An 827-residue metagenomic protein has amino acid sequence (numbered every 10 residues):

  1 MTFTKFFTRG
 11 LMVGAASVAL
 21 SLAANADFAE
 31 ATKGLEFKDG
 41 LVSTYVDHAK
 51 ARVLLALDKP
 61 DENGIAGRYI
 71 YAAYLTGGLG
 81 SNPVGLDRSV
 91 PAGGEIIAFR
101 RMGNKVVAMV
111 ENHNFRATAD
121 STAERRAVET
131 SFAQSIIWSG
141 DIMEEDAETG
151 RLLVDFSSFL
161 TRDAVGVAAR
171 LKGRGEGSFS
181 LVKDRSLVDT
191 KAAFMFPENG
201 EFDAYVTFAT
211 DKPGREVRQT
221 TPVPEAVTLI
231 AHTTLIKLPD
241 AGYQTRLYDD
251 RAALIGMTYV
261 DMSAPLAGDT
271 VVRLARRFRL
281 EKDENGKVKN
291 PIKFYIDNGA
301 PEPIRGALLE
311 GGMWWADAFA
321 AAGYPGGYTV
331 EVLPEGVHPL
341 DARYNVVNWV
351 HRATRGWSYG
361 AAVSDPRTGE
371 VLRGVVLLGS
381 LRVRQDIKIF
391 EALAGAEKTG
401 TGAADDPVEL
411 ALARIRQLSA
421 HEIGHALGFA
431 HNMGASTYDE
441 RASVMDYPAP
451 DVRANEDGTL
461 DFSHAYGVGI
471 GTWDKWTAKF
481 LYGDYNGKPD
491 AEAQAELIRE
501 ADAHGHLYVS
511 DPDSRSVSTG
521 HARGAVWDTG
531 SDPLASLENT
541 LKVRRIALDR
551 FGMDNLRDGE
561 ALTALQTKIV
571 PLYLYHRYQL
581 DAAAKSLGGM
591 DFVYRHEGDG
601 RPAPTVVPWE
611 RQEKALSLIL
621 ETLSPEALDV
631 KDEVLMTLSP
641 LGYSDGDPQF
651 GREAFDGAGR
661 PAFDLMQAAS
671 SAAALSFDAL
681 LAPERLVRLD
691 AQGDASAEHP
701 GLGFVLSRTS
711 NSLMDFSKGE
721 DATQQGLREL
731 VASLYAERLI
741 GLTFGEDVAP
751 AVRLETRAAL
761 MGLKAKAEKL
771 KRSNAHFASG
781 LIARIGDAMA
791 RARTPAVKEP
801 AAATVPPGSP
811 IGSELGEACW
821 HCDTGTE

Functional and structural regions predicted by a protein language model:
T2-M12: Bacterial N-terminal signal peptides that target proteins for export
G10-S21: Bacterial N-terminal signal peptides
A26-A300, A318, L333-Q385, F390-P407 (+2 more regions): Auxiliary tRNA-acceptor-end handling modules of aminoacyl-tRNA synthetases
E62, P301-G327: Zn2+-dependent metallopeptidase catalytic core
I65, N298, E302-E310, E409-L418 (+2 more regions): Soluble non-cytosolic domains of exported or imported proteins
M313-Y324, G424-H425, F429, P450 (+1 more regions): Sec-exported extracytoplasmic/periplasmic mature domains
V332-V350, A413-V468: The catalytic-center signature of Zn2+-dependent metalloproteases
S436, E440-E827: Conserved catalytic/binding loops enriched for acidic/polar residues
